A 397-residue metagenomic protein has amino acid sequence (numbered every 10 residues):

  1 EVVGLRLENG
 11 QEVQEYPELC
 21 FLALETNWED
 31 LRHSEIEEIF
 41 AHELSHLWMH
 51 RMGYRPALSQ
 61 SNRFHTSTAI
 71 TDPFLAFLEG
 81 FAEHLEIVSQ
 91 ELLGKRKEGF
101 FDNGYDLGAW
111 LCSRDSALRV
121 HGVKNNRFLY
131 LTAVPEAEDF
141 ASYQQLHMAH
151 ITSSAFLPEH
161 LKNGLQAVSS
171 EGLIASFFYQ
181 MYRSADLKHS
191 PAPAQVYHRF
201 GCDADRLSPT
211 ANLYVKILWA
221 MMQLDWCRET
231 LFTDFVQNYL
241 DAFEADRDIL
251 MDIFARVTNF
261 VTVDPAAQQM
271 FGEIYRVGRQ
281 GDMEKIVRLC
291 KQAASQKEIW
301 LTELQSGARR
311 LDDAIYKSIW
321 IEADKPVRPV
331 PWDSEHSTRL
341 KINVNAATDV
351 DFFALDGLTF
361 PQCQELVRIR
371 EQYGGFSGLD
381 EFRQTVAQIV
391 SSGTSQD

Functional and structural regions predicted by a protein language model:
E1-F21, D30, S34-E35: Catalytic zinc-binding patch centered on the HExxH motif and its immediate surroundings that defines zinc-dependent
Q11-F21, R51-R63: Active-site-adjacent bridging/hinge elements
L22-A41, I70-P73: Short pre-active-site segment immediately N-terminal to the catalytic Zn-binding motif
N27-L31, H46-L47, G53-P56, S184-A185 (+1 more regions): Solvent-exposed loop/turn segments at secondary-structure junctions within structured extracellular/periplasmic domains
E38-R55, E79-E83, I87: Active-site recognition of the HExxH zinc-binding catalytic motif
A41, E79-E86, A175, D349 (+2 more regions): Extracytoplasmic/secreted envelope proteins and their assembly/folding machinery, especially bacterial periplasmic
P56-Q305: Replace "(M1/M4/M9/M12/WLM)" with "(e.g., M1/M4/M8/M9/M12/M26/WLM)" and add "not limited to" to clarify scope
Q305-D397: Compositionally biased linear targeting/interaction segments
